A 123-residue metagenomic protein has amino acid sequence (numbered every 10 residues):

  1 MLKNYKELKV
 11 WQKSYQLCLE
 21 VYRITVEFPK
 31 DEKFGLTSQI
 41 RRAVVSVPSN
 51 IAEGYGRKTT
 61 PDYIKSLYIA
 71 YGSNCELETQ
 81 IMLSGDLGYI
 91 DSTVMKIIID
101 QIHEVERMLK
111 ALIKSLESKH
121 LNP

Functional and structural regions predicted by a protein language model:
M1-E53, R57-P123: Short, C-terminally biased terminal segments at protein or domain edges
